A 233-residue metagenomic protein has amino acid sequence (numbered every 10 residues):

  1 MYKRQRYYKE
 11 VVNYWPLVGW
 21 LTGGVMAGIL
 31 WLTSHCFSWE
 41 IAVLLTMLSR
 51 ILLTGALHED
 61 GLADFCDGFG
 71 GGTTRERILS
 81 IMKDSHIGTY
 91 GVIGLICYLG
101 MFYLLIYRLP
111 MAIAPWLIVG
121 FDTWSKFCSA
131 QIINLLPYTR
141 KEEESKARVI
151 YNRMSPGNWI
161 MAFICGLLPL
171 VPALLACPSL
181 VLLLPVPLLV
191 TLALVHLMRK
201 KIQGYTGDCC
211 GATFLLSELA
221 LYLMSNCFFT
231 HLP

Functional and structural regions predicted by a protein language model:
K3-G55, T73-E76, D84-I87, G91-P233: Hydrophobic alpha-helical transmembrane segments
D60, S80: Glycine/small-residue-rich loop that forms an oxyanion/phosphate-binding "nest" at active or ligand-binding sites
D67-G71: N-terminal transmembrane-helix/juxtamembrane module of multi-pass inner/ER membrane proteins
